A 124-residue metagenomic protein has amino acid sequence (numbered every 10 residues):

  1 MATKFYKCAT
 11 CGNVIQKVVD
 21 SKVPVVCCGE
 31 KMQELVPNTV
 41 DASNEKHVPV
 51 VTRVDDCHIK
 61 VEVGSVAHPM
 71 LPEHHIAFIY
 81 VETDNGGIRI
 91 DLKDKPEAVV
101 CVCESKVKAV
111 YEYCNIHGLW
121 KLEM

Functional and structural regions predicted by a protein language model:
F5, P24, Y111: Residues immediately within or flanking Cys/His clusters that coordinate Zn2+ in small zinc-binding modules
C8-C11, C27, C114: Short cysteine-rich clusters marking metal-coordination/redox-active sites
I15, K31-M32, G118: Cys/His-rich microdomains that often coordinate metals
S21-K31: Cysteine-rich micro-motifs
V63-L71: Short amphipathic, basic-aromatic surface patches that mediate peripheral association with negatively charged
P96-V100: Short strand-edge motifs at loop-to-beta-strand transitions and within beta-strands of extracellular beta-rich domains
K106-I116: Short, aromatic- and glycine-rich surface loops/edge beta-strands on solvent-exposed regions
I116-M124: Edge beta-strands of extracellular beta-sandwich domains
